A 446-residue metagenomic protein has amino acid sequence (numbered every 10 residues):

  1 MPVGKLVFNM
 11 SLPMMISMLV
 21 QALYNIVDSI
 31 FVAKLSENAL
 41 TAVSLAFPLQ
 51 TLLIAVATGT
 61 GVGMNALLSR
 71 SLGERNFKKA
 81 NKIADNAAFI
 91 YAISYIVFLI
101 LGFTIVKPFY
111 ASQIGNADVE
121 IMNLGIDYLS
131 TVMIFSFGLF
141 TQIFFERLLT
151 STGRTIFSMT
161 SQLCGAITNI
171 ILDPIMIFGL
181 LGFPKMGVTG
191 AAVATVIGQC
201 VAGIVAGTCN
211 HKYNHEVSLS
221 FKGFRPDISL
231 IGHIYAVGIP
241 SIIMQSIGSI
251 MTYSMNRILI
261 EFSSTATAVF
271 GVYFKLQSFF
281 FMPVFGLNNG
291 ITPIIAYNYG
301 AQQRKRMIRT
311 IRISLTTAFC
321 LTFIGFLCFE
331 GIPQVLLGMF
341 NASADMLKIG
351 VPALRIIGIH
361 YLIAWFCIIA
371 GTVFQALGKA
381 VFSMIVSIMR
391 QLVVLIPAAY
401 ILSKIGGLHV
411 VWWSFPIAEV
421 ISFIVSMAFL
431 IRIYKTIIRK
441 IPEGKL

Functional and structural regions predicted by a protein language model:
M1-S11, L68-F137, P184-I239, I295-H360 (+1 more regions): Short alpha-helical transmembrane segments in multi-pass integral membrane proteins
P2-I30, K34-L35, T51-G63, L67 (+6 more regions): N-terminal transmembrane alpha-helices
N9-D28, T131, G165, G198-A202 (+4 more regions): Transmembrane helical elements of multi-pass membrane transporters/channels
L19, L23-T41, Y110-V119, I175-M186 (+5 more regions): Helix-terminus/linker motif at the lipid-water interface of multi-pass membrane proteins
E37-P48, G125, L129, A192 (+2 more regions): Small-residue hotspots at the loop-to-helix junctions and early N-terminal turns of transmembrane alpha-helices
L40-I100, L139-S158, V269-L327, G331-P333 (+1 more regions): Small-residue-rich hydrophobic transmembrane alpha-helices
L52-A55, L99, N169-P174, G203-G207 (+4 more regions): Hydrophobic transmembrane alpha-helices of multi-pass small-molecule transporters
G61, V132-T150, S158-A166, A191-A206 (+4 more regions): Short runs within selected transmembrane alpha-helices of multi-pass transporters and secretion channels
